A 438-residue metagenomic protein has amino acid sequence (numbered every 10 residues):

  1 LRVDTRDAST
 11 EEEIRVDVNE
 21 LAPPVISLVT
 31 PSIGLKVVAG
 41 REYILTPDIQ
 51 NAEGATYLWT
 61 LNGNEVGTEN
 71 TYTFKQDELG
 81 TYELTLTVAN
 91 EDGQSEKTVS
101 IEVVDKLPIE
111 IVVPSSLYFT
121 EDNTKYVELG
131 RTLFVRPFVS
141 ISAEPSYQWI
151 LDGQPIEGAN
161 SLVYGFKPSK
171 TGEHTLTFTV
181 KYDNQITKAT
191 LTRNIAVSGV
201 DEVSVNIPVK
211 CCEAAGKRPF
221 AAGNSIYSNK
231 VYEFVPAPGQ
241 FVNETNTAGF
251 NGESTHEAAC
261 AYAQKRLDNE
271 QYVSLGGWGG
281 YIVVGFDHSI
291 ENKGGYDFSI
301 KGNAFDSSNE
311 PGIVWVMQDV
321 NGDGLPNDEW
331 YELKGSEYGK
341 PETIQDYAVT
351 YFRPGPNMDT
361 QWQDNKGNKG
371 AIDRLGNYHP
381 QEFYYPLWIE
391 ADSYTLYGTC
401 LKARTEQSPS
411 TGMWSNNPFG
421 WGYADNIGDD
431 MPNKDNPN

Functional and structural regions predicted by a protein language model:
L1-V3, L86, F178: Hydrophobic/tyrosine-rich beta-strand signature of extracellular beta-sandwich/beta-rich modules, prominently
E12-N19, K97-V104, A189-V209: C-terminal edge beta-strand
L21-P31, L107-E121: Proline-enriched interdomain boundary motifs that mark the N-terminal boundary and often initiate the first structured
G40-Q50, Y126-V139: A short beta-strand segment in extracellular, disulfide-stabilized domains
N51, F74-E78, F166-K170: Residue-level recognition of secondary-structure-to-loop junctions
N51-L58, I141-Q148: Solvent-exposed loop segments of extracellular immunoglobulin-like
L58-K75, I150-F166: Surface-exposed, flexible coil segments in extracellular/virion-facing regions
G199-E310, E329, K334-N438: A domain-level signal for the mature, folded cores of soluble proteins
